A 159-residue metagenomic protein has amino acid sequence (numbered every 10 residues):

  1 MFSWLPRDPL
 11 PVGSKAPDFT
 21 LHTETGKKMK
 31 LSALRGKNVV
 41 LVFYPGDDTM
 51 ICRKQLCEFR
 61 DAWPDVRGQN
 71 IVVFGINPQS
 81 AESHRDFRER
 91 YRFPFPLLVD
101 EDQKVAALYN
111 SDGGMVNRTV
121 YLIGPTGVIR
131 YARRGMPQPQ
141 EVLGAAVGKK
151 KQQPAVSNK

Functional and structural regions predicted by a protein language model:
M1-H22, S157-K159: N-terminal targeting signals for export/organelle localization
A16-P17, N38-V40, N117-T119: Short loop/turn microsegments at loop-to-beta-strand junctions
F19-V39: A short beta-strand-turn-helix
V40-L41, V73: Hydrophobic beta-strand anchors of alpha/beta hydrolase catalytic cores
F43-D61: Conserved redox-active cysteine motifs that mediate thiol-disulfide chemistry, especially di-cysteine Cys-X(1-2)-Cys
F74, R85-T119: Short, internal strand/loop/helix patches that form the active-site neighborhood or redox-interaction surface
N117-K159: Thiol-/selenol-based redox modules, centered on thioredoxin-like and closely related oxidoreductase domains
